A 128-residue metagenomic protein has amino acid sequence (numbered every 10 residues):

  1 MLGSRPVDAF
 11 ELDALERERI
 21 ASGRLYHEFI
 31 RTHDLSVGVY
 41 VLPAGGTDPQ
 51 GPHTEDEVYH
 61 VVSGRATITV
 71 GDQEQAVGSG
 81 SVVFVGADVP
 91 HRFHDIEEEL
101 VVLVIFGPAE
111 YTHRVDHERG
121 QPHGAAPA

Functional and structural regions predicted by a protein language model:
M1-V39, P49, V115-A128: A short, N-terminal "cap"/entry segment at the start of jelly-roll beta-barrel domains of the cupin/DSBH fold
H33-L35, P43-T47, R65-T67, E74 (+1 more regions): Short, charged/polar surface micro-motifs in flexible loops or helix N-caps
V41-L42, P52-I68: Short, conserved beta-strand element in jelly-roll/cupin
V58, R65-T67, E74, P90 (+1 more regions): Structural motif
Q73-A87: Short acidic-glycine-tyrosine-enriched beta hairpin
A87-T112: Ligand-binding loop in jelly-roll beta-barrel domains
